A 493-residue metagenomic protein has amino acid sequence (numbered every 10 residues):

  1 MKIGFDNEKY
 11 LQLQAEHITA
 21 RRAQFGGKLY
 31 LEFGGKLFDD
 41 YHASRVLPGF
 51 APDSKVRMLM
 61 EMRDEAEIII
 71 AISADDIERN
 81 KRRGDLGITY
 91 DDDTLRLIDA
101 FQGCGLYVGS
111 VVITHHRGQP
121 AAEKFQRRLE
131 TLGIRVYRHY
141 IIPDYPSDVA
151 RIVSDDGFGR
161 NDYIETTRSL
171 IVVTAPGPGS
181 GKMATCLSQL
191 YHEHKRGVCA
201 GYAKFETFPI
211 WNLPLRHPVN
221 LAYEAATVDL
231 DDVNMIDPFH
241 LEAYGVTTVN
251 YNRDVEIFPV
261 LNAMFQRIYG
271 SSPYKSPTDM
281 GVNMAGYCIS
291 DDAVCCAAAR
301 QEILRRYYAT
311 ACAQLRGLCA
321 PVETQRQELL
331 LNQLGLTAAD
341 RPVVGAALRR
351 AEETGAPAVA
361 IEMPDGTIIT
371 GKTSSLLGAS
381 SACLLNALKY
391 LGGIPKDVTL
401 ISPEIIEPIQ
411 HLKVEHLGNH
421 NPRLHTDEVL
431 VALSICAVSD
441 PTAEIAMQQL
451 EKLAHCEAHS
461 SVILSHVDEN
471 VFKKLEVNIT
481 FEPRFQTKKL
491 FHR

Functional and structural regions predicted by a protein language model:
M1-V173, Q189-L348, A356, M363-D365 (+2 more regions): Flexible phosphate-sensing "switch/lid" loops adjacent to ATP/NTP-binding sites across phosphate-transfer
G177-P178: The conserved Walker
T185: Hydrophobic positions on the alpha1 helix immediately C-terminal to the Walker A/P-loop
R196-A200, G393-T399: Phosphate-handling active-site elements
G201, T373-S374: Residue-level structural signal for beta-strand termini and adjacent loop
L376-G392: A short, polar/charged loop-to-alpha-helix boundary motif
P395-E407, H411-N421: Substrate-recognition/cap regions that form aromatic- and gly/pro-loop-enriched pockets for small-molecule ligands
